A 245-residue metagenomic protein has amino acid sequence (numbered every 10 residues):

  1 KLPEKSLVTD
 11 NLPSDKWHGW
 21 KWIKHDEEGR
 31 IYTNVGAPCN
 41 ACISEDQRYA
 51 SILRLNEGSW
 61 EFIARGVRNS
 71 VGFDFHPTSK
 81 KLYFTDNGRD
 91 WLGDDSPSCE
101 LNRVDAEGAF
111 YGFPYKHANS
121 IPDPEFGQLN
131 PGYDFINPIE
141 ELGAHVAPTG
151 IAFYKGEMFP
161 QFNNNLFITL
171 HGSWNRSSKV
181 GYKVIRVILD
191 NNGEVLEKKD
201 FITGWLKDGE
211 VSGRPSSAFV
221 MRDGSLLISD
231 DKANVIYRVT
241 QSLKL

Functional and structural regions predicted by a protein language model:
K1-D26, N34-P38: Asp-box/WD-like beta-propeller blade repeats and closely related beta-sheet repeat scaffolds
V8-N11, R65, F201-W205: Short loop/turn motifs that cap or connect beta-strands within the blades of beta-propeller-type repeat domains
W20, A37-N40, R54-E61, R68-N69 (+4 more regions): Beta-propeller domain segments
R30-I31, R103-V104, N234: Conserved beta-strand/short-helix segments that make up beta-rich extracellular adhesion/recognition modules
R89, A233-N234: Loop/turn residues immediately N-terminal
L226-S229: Short, exposed beta-strand-loop hairpins at the edges of beta-sheets in extracellular/periplasmic proteins
